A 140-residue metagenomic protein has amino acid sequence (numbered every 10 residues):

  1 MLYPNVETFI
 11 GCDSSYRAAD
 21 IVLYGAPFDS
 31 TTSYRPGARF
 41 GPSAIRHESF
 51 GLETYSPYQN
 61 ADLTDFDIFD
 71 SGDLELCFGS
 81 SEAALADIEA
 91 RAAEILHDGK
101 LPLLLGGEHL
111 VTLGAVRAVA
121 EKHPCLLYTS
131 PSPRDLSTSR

Functional and structural regions predicted by a protein language model:
M1-P124: Metal-dependent C-N hydrolase catalytic cores
Y128-R140: Single conserved hydrophobic/aromatic residue that forms the stacking wall/gate of nucleotide- or nucleobase-binding
